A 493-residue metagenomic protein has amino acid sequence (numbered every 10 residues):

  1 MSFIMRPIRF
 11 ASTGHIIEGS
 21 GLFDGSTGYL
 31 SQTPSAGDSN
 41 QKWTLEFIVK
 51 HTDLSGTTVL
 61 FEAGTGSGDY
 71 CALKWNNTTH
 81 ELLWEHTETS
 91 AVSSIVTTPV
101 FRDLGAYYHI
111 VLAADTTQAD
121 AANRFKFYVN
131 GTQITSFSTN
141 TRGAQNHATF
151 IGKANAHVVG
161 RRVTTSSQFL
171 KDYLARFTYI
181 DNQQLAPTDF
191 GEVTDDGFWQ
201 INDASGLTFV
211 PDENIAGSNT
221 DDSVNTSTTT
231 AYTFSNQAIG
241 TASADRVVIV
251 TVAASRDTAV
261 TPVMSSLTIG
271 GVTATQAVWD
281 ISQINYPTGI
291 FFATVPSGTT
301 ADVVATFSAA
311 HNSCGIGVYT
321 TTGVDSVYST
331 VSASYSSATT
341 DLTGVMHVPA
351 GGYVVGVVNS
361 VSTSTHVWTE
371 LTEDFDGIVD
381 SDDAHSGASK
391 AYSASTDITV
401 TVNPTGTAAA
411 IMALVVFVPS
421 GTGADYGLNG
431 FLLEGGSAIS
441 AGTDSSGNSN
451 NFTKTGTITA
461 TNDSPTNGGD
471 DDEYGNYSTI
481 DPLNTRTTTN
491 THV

Functional and structural regions predicted by a protein language model:
S2-G19, S26, A119-A121, T135-R142 (+4 more regions): Extended recognition patches within non-cytosolic domains
D24-W43, S93-F101, R162-S166, D203-F209: Short surface loop/edge beta-strand patches of beta-sandwich-type extracellular domains that form ligand-contact sites
S26-E85, Q118-A121, Q183-T188: Extracellular glycan-recognition modules
L45-D53, I110-L112, L174-T178, T330 (+2 more regions): Short hydrophobic/aromatic patches on beta-strands that form ligand-binding or substrate-lining surfaces
E85-H109: Short, aromatic/His-centered strand-loop micro-motif at the edge of beta-sheets
A106-R124, D181-Q183: Localized edge beta-strand/strand-to-loop motifs within extracellular or lumenal beta-rich domains
T149-L174: Extracellular glycan-interaction patches encoded by glycine-rich segments
F209-G421: Primarily extracytoplasmic/secreted proteins and surface-exposed domains characterized by disulfide-bonded cysteine
